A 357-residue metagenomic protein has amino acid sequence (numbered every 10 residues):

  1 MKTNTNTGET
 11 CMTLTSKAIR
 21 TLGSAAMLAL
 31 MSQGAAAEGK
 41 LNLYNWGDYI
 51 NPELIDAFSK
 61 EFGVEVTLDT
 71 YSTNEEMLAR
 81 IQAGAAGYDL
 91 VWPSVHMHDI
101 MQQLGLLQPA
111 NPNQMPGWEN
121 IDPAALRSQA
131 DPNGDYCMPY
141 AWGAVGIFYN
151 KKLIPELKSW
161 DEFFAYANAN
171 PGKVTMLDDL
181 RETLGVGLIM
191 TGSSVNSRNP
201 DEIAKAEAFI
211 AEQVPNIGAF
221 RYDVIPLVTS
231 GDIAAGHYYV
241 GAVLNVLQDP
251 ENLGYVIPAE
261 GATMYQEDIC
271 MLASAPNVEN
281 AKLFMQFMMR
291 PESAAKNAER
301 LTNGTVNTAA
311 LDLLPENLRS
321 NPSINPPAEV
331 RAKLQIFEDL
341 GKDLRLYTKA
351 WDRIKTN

Functional and structural regions predicted by a protein language model:
E38-I100: Early extracytoplasmic/lumenal segment of secretory-pathway proteins
G87, W92-D232: Extracytoplasmic ligand-binding site segments that recognize negatively charged/polar headgroups
M97-I100, T229, A235-N252: A ligand-binding cleft/hinge motif common to bilobed small-molecule-binding domains
Q102-P109, Q129-G134, V246-I257, S320-P322: Ligand-binding "clamshell"
N120, G143, I203-A211, D249-A275: Periplasmic-binding protein-like
G146-L153, I189-M190, Q266-N277, M285 (+1 more regions): A bilobed periplasmic-binding-protein/Venus flytrap-type ligand-binding module shared by bacterial periplasmic
L272-A332: Mature extracytoplasmic/periplasmic domains
A328-N357: Conserved C-terminal helix/tail region of periplasmic/extracytoplasmic solute-binding proteins
